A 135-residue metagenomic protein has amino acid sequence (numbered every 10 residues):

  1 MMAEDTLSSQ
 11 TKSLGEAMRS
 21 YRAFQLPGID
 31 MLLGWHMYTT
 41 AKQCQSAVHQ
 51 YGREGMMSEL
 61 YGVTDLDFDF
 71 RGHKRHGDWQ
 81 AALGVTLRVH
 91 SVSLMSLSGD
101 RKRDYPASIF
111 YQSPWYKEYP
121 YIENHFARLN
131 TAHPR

Functional and structural regions predicted by a protein language model:
M1-R135: Carbohydrate-binding surfaces of carbohydrate-active enzymes
